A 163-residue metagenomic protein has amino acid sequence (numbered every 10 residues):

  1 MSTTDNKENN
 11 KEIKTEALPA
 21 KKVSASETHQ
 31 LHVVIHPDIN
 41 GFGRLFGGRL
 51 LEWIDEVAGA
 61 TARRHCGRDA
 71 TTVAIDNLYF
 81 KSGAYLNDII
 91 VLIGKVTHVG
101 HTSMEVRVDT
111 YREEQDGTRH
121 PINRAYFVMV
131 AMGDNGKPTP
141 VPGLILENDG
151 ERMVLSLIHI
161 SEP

Functional and structural regions predicted by a protein language model:
T3, K22-A25, L45, G59-I93 (+2 more regions): Hydrophobic beta-strand-centered segment that forms part of the acyl-chain substrate-binding groove
T3-L18: Intrinsically disordered, low-complexity terminal tails and inter-domain linkers enriched for S/T/G/P/D/E
K22-I35: Short amphipathic
E105-A131: A eukaryotic "domain-to-IDR transition" signal
S156-P163: Residue-level detector of conserved catalytic or cofactor/ligand-binding positions in enzyme active sites
